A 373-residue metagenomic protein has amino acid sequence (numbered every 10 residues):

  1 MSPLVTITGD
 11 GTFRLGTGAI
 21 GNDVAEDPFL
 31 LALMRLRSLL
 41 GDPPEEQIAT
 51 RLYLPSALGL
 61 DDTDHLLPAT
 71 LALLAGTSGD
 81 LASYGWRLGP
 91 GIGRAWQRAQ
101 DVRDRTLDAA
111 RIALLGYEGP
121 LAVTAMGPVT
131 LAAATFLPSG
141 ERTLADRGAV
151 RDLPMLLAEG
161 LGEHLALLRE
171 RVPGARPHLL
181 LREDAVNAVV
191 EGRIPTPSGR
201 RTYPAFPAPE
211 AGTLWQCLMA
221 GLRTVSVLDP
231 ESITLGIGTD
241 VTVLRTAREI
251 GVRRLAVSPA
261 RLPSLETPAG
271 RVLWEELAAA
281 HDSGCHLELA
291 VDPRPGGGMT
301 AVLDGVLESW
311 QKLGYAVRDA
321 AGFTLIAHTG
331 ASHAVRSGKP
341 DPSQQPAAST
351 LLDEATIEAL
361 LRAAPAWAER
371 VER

Functional and structural regions predicted by a protein language model:
M1-M126, L131-A145, D319-A321, H333-R373: Alpha/beta catalytic barrel-like cores
S2-T8, T12-G16, E45-P55, P120-A122 (+5 more regions): Structural preference for beta-strand elements that scaffold enzyme active sites
D10-T12, M126-T130, R182-V186, G236-T242 (+3 more regions): Active-site beta-loop-alpha junctions enriched in small/polar residues
A95-R111, R151-H164, G305: Glycine-rich anion/phosphate-binding loops
L115-Y117, M155-H178, C217-P230: Secondary-structure boundary elements
A122-E141, V172-Y203, T239, V252: Active-site-proximal loop/short-helix segments that contain or immediately flank catalytic acid/base residue(s)
R142-G160, T196-R223, R254-T267: Acidic, His- and aromatic-enriched active-site or binding-groove loops in soluble protein domains that engage sugars
R253-R373: Catalytic-face loop-and-helix region of soluble metabolic enzyme cores
